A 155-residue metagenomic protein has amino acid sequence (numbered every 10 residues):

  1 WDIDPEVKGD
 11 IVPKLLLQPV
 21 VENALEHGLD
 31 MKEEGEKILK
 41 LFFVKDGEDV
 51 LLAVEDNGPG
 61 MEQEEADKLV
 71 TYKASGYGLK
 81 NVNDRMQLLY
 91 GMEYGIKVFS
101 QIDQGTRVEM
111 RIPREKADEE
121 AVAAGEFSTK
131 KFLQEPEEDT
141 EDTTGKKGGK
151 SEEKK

Functional and structural regions predicted by a protein language model:
W1-K8: Conserved catalytic submotifs in the C-terminal HATPase_c
P13-L15, D67-G95: ATP phosphate-binding glycine-rich loop and adjacent ATP-lid/helix-beta elements within ATP-binding kinase/ATPase
K14-E34: Conserved ATP-binding N-box helix of the HATPase_c
K32-E34, K97-G105: A short beta-strand-to-loop micro-motif at the C-terminal edge of the catalytic HATPase_c
E36-E48: Short beta-strand/loop element within the Bergerat-fold HATPase_c
L39, T106-I112: Hydrophobic core positions in the C-terminal catalytic ATP-binding module
D56: Acidic ATP/Mg2+-coordinating residue in the GHKL
G60-E62: A short glycine-centered beta->alpha linker in the GHKL/HATPase_c
